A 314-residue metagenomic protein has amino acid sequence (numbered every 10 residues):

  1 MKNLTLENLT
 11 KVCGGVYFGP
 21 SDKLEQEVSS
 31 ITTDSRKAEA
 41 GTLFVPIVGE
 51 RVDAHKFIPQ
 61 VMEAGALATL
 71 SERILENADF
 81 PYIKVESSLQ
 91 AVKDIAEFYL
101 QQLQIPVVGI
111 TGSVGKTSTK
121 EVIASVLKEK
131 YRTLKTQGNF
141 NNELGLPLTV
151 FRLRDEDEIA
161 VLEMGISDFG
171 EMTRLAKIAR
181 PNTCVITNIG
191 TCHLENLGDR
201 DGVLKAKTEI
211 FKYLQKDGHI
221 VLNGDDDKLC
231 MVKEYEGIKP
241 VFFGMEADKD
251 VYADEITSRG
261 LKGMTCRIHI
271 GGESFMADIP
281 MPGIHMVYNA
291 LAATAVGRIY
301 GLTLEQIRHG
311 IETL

Functional and structural regions predicted by a protein language model:
M1-D94, P282, L302-E305, H309 (+1 more regions): N-terminal leader/targeting and accessory segments in enzymes
K2, R51-A54, K116, N142 (+4 more regions): Alpha-helix N-cap/loop-to-helix initiation residues
T10-K11, A91-G224, K228-I238, L291 (+1 more regions): Phosphate-binding loop of NTP-binding sites
C13, S71, L75-D79, V185-L314: Acidic, Mg2+-coordinating active-site environments of NTP-dependent enzymes
T33-D34, P46-V48, K135-Q137, L162 (+2 more regions): Thr-Gly-centered strand-to-loop micro-motif
V48-V52, E86, S113, F140 (+3 more regions): Short, surface-exposed acidic/glycine-rich loop or hinge patches that mediate macromolecular interfaces
V85, T136, F243: Hydrophobic residues at beta-strand termini and immediately following loops that shape nucleotide-binding pockets
